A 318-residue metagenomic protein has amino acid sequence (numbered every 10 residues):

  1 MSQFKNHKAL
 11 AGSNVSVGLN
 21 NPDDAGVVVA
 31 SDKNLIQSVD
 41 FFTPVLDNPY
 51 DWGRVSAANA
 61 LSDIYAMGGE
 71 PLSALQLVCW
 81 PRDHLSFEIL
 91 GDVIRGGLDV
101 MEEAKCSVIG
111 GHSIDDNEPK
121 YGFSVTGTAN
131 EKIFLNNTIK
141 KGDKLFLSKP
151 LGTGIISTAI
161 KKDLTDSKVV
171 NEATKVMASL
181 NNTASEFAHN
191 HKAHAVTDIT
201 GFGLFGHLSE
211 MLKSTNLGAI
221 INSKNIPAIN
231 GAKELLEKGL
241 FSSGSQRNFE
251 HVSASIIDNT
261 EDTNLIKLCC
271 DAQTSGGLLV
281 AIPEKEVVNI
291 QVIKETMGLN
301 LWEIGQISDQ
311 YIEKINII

Functional and structural regions predicted by a protein language model:
M1-A66, C106, K140-L145, P150 (+1 more regions): N-terminal glycine-rich phosphate/pyrophosphate-binding loops that anchor nucleotide-derived ligands and cofactors
A9, I36-L46, D163-V170, H189 (+1 more regions): Glycine/charged-rich beta-loop-alpha catalytic/anionic-binding loops adjacent to active sites
V15-V17, A25-G26, D63-Y65, L98 (+5 more regions): A generic local secondary-structure boundary/capping motif
A30-Q37, F41-V45, E70-T165, Q306: Glycine-rich anion-binding loops of enzyme active sites
P49-L75, D92-E103, S179-H191, G203-M211 (+1 more regions): Small-aliphatic-rich amphipathic alpha-helix that forms the alpha element of a beta-alpha
R82-S107, I114-P119, N190-H191, T197-I318: Glycine-/charge-enriched secondary-structure boundary and capping motifs
S124-I133, K168-A188, E261-D262: Active-site glycine-rich loop that binds ribose-phosphate moieties when present
S157-A173, M297-N300: Short, compositionally biased
